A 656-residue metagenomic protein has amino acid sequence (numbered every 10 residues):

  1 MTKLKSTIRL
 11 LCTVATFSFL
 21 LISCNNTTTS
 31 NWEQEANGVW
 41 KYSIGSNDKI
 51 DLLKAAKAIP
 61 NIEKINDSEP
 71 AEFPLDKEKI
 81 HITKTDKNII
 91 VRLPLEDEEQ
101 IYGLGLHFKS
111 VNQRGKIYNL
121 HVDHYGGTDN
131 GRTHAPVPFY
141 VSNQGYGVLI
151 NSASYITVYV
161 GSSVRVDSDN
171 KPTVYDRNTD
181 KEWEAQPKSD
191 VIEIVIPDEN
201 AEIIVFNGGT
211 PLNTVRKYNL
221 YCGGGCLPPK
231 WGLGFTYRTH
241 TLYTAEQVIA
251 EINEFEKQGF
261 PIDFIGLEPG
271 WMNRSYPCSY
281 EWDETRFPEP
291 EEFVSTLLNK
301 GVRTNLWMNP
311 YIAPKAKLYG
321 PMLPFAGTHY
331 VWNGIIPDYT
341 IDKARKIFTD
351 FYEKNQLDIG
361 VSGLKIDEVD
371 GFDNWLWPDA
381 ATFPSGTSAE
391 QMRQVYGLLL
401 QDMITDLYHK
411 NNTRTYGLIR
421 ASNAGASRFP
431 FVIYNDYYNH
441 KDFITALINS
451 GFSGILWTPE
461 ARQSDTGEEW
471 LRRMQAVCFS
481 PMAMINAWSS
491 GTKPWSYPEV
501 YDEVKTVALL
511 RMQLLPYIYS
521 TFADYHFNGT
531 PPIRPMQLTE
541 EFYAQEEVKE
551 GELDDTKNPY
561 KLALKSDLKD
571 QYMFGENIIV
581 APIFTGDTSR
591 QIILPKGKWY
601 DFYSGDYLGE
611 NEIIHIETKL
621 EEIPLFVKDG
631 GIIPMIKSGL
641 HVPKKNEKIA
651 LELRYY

Functional and structural regions predicted by a protein language model:
T2-C12: Bacterial N-terminal signal peptides that target proteins for export
L11-L20: Bacterial N-terminal signal peptides
F19-S30, A424: Bacterial Sec-dependent signal peptides at the C-terminal "C-region" and cleavage site
T27-P228, T239-T241, A245, I252-K257 (+3 more regions): Catalytic and substrate-binding clefts that recognize carbohydrates or anionic sugar/phosphate headgroups
I44, K84, L93, N143 (+11 more regions): Glycine-rich, histidine-containing beta strand-loop boundary motifs that form or position
Y125-T128, A135-V137, V191, Y221-G224 (+11 more regions): Generic recognition of flexible, low-complexity loop/linker segments
Q258-V504, T539-Q545, E550-D554, L568: Aromatic- and carboxylate-enriched substrate-binding clefts and catalytic-loop regions of carbohydrate-active enzymes
D406-L407, R414, S422-I433, F443-A446 (+2 more regions): Catalytic core of carbohydrate-active enzymes
